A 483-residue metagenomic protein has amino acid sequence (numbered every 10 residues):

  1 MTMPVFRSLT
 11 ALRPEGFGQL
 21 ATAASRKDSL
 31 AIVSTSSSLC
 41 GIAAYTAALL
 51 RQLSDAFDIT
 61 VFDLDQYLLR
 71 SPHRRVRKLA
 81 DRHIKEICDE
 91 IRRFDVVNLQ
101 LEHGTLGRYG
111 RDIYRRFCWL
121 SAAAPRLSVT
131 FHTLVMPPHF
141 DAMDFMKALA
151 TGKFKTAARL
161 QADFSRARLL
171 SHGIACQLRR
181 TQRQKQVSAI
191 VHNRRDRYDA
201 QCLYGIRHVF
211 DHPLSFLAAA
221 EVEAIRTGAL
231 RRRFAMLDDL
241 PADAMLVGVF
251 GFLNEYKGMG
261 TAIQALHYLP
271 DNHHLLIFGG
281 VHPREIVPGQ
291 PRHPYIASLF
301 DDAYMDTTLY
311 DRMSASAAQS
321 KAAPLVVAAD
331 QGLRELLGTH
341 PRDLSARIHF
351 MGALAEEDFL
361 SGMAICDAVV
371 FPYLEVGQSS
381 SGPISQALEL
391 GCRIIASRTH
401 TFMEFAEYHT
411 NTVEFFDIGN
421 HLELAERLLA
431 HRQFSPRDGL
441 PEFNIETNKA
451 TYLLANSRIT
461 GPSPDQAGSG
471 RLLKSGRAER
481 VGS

Functional and structural regions predicted by a protein language model:
L20-K27, A224-L246, Y268-D271: Nucleotide-sugar donor-binding and catalytic loop/hinge architecture of NDP-sugar-dependent glycosyltransferases
R159-A235: Donor nucleotide-sugar binding/catalytic pocket of nucleotide-sugar-dependent glycosyltransferases
D238-K257, I263-L266, L275-G279: Conserved donor-binding/catalytic core segment of Leloir-type glycosyltransferases
G289-E357: Nucleotide-activated donor-binding/catalytic signature segment of Leloir-type glycosyltransferases, i.e., the conserved
A353, S361-C366: Short alpha-helical donor nucleotide-sugar binding micro-motif in glycosyltransferases
A368-V369, R393-R398: Short hydrophobic beta-strand element within catalytic cores of glycosyltransferases and related nucleotide-activated
M403-A430: Change "using UDP/GDP/dTDP sugars" to "using nucleotide sugars
R432-G468: A charged, aromatic-enriched C-terminal amphipathic alpha-helix characteristic of glycosyltransferases across folds
